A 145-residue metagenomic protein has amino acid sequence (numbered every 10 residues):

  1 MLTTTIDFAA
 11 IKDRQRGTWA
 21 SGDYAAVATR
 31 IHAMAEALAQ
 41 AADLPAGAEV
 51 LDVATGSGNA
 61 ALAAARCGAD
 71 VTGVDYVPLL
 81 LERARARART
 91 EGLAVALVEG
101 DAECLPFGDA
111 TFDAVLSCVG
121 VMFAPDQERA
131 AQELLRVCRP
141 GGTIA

Functional and structural regions predicted by a protein language model:
L2-P45, N59, R83: Conserved class I S-adenosyl-L-methionine
D43-P45, R66, P125, R139: Short conserved AdoMet
E49-C104, R129: Class I SAM-dependent methyltransferase SAM/SAH-binding core
E103-A114: A short acidic, Gly/Pro-enriched loop at the edge of an enzyme's catalytic core that lines a small-molecule cofactor
D113-Q127: A short SAM/SAH-binding and catalytic strip from SAM-dependent methyltransferases
E128-T143: A short glycine-rich, Lys/Arg-flanked "PGG" loop and its adjoining helix->strand segment in the class I
